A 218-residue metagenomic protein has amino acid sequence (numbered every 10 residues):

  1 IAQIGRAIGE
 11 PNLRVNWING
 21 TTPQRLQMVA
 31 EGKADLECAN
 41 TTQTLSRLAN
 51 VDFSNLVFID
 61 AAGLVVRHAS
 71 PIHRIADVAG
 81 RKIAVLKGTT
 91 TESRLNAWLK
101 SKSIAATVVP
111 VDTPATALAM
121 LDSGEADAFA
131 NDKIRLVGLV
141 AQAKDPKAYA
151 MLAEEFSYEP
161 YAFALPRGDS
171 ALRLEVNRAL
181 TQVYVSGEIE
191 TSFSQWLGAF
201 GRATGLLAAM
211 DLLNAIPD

Functional and structural regions predicted by a protein language model:
I1-N16, E190-D218: N-terminal hydrophobic or amphipathic helices and topogenic motifs
I1-N40, A49, P110, W196: Extracytoplasmic small-molecule ligand-binding "clamshell" domains of the periplasmic binding protein/Venus flytrap
I1-R14, T91-P110, V140-D145: Ligand-binding cleft/hinge of the Venus flytrap
I4, V29-A30, V78, L121-D122 (+2 more regions): Hydrophobic residues within well-ordered alpha-helices
Q24-Q27, C38-N50, R94-S101, D122-S157: A ligand-binding cleft/hinge motif common to bilobed small-molecule-binding domains
N55, V66-I83: Flexible hinge/capping segments at coil-to-helix
V57-A69, K133, V140-T181, A199-D218: Periplasmic-binding protein-like
R81-G88, V111, P166: Short beta-strand->loop
